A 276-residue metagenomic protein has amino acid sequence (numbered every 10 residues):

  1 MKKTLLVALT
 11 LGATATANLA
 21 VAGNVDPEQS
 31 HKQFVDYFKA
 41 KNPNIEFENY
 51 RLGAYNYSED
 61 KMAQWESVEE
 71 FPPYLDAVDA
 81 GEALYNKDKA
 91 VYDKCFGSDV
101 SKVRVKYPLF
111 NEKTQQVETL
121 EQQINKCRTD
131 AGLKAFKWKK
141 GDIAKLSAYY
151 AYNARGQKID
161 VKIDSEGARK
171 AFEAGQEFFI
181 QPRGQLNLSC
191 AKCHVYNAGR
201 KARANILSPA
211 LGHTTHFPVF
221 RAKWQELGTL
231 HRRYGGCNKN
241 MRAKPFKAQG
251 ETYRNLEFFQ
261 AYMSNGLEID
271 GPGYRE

Functional and structural regions predicted by a protein language model:
M1-V21: Gram-negative bacterial Sec-dependent N-terminal signal peptides
G23-L75, N86-K145, Y152-G156, Q181-E276: Electron-transfer interface patches adjacent to heme c in soluble/periplasmic c-type cytochromes and di-/multiheme
D76-A77, K170: An amphipathic alpha-helix/helix-turn recognition signal
S147, F172-Q176: Eukaryote-skewed repeat-based solenoidal scaffolds used as protein-protein interaction platforms, primarily
Q157-F172: Solvent-exposed, charged amphipathic helical/linker segments at domain boundaries
